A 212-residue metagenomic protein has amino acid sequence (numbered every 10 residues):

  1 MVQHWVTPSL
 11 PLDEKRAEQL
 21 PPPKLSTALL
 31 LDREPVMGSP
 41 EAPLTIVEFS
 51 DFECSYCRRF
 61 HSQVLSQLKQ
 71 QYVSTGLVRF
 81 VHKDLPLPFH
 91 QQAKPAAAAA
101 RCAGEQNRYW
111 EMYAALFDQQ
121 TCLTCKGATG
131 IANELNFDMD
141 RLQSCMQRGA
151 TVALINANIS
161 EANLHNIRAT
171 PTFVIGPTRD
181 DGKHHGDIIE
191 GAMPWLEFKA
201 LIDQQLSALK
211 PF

Functional and structural regions predicted by a protein language model:
M1-P88, A153-A169, L201-F212: Extracytoplasmic thiol/disulfide redox context detector
M1-W5, G130-F212: C-terminal cap of thioredoxin/glutaredoxin-like
K24, A98, Q106, T178 (+1 more regions): Extracytoplasmic/periplasmic substrate-recognition and gating elements
I46, M112, L142: Divalent metal-coordination and catalytic microenvironments
S50, H61, Q92, G191-P194: Short, conserved glycine- and acidic-residue-centered signature motifs in active-site or ligand-binding loops
F52-S55, L85-H90, D118-L123, R148-T151 (+3 more regions): Solvent-exposed loop/turn segments at secondary-structure junctions within structured extracellular/periplasmic domains
R58-F60, A93, G127-A128, H185: Short, solvent-exposed loop/turn and secondary-structure capping segments
Q67-N133: Structural microenvironment flanking redox-active thiols in thiol-disulfide oxidoreductases
